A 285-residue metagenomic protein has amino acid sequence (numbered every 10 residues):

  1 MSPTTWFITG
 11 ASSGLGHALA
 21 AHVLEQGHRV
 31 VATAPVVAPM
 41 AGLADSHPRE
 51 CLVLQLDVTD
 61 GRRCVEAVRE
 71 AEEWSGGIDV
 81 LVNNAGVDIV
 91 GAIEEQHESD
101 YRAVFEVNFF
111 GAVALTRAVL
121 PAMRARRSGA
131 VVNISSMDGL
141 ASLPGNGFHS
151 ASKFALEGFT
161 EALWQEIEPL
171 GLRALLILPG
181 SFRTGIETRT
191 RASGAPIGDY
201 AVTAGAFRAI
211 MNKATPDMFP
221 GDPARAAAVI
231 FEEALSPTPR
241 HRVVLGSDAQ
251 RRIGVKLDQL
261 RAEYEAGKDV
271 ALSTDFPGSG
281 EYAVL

Functional and structural regions predicted by a protein language model:
S12-S13: Conserved glycine-rich cofactor-binding loop
L56-E66, E98: The beta1-alpha1 cofactor-binding region of Rossmann-like NAD(H)/NADP(H)-dependent oxidoreductases
E70-N83, I89: A glycine-rich helix->loop->beta "capping" turn within Rossmann-like NAD(P)(H)-dependent oxidoreductase domains
A92-I93, H97-R102: Substrate-binding pocket helix/loop in short-chain dehydrogenase/reductase
T116, S152: Active-site helix of classical SDR
S136: Residue(s) in the substrate-gating loop at a strand-loop-helix junction that position the organic substrate next
P169-R240: SDR active-site lid
